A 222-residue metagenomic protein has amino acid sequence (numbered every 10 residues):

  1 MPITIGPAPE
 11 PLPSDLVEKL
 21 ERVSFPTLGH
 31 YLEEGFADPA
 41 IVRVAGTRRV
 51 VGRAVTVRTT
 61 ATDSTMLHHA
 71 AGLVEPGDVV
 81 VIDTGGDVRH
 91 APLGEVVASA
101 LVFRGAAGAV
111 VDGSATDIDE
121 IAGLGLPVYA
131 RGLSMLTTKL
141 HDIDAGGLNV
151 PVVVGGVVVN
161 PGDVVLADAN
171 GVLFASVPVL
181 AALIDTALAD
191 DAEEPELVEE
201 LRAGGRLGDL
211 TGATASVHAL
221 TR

Functional and structural regions predicted by a protein language model:
M1-P161, A175-G205, G212-R222: Feature captures the catalytic cores and cofactor-binding loops of soluble hydro-lyases/lyases that act on carboxylate
V165: C-terminal binding/interaction regions
D168: Beta-strand-loop-alpha-helix segment that lines the small-molecule cofactor/substrate pocket of alpha/beta enzymes
